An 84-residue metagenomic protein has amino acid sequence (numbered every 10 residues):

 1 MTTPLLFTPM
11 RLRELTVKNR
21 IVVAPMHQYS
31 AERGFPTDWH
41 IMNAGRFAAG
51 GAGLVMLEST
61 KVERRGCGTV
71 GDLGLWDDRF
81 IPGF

Functional and structural regions predicted by a protein language model:
M1-F84: Flavin-dependent oxidoreductase catalytic cores
